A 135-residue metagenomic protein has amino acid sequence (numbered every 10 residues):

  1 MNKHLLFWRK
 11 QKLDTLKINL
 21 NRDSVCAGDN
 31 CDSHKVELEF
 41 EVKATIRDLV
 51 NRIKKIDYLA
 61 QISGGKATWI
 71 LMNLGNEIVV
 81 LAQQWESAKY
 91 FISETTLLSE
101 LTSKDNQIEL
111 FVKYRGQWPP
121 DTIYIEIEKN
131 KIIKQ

Functional and structural regions predicted by a protein language model:
K3-L13: Short, Lys/Arg-enriched N-terminal segments with co-localized hydrophobic residues within the first ~10-30 amino acids
T15-L38, R47-Q135: Ubiquitin system architectures
